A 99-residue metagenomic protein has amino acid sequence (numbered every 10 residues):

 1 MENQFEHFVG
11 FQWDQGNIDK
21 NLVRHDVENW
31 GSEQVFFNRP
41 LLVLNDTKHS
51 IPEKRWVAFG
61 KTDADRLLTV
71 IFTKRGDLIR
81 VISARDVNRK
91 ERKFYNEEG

Functional and structural regions predicted by a protein language model:
M1-G99: Ribonuclease/tRNase effector modules and their secretory precursors
